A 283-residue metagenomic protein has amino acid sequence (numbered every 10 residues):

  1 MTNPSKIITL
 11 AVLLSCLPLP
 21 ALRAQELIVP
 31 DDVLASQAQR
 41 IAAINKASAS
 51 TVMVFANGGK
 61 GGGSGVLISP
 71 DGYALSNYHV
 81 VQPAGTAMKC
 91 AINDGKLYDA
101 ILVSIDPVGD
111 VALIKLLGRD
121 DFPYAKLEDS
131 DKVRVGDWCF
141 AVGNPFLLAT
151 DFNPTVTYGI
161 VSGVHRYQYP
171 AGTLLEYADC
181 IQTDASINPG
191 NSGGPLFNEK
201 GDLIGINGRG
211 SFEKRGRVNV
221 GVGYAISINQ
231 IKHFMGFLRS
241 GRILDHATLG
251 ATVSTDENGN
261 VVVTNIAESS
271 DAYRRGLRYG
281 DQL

Functional and structural regions predicted by a protein language model:
M1-K46, S50-T51, K60, Y73 (+1 more regions): N-terminal targeting leaders that route proteins to membranes or the secretory/organellar pathways
Q25-I44, P145-F152, E199, L203-G259: C-terminal cap/linker of serine protease catalytic domains
A35-I41, M53-D71, K96-D99, P123-K126 (+3 more regions): A conserved glycine-rich beta-strand in the N-terminal activation segment of trypsin-fold
A42-A43, I101-V103, R119-T150, N188: Active-site substrate-binding loop(s) of clan PA
G58-G62, V80-M88, F122, V142-Y158 (+3 more regions): Active-site loop architecture of trypsin-fold serine endopeptidases
S69-V111, L116-D121, D151-N153: Catalytic-histidine neighborhood of serine endopeptidases, predominantly the chymotrypsin-like S1/PA family
A74-Y78, I204, A272-L283: Conserved PDZ fold ligand-binding element
D131, D137, D202, G280-D281: Structural motif
